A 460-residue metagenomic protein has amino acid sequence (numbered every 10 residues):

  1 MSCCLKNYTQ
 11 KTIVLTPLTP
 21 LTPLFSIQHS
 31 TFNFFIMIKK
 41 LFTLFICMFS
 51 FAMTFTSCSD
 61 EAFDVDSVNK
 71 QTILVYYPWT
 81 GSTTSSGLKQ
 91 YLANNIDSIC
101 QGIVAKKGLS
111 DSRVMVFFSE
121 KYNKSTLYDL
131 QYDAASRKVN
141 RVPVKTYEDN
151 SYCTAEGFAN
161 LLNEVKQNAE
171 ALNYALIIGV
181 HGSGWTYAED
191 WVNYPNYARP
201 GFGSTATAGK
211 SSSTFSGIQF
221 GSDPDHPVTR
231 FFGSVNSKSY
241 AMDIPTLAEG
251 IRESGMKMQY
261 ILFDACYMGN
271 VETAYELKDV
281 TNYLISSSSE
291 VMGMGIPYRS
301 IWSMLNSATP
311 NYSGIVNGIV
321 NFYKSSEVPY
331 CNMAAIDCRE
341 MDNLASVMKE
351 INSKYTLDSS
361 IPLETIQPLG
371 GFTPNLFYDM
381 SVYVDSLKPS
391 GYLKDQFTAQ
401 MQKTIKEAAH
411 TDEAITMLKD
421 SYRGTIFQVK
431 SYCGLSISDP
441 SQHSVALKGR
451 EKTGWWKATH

Functional and structural regions predicted by a protein language model:
M1, T9-T56: Sec-dependent bacterial lipoprotein signal peptides
I38, S50-V75: Bacterial Sec-dependent N-terminal signal peptides
D66, S204-H460: Terminal, contiguous helix-loop blocks that mediate binding/assembly
N69-T72, G108-V114, A169-A175, G255-Y260 (+1 more regions): Loop/turn elements at helix/coil->beta-strand transitions in domains of secreted/extracellular proteins
W79-T83, E120-K124, N150, V180-T186 (+3 more regions): Solvent-exposed loop/turn segments at secondary-structure junctions within structured extracellular/periplasmic domains
T83, N123-T126, Q131-N168: Functional beta-strand-loop-alpha-helix junction segments that form "active/interaction loops" within catalytic
L88-V104, G108-Y122: N-terminal carbohydrate-binding/catalytic regions of secreted carbohydrate-active enzymes
S119-P143, N173, I178-S234: Surface-exposed loop and adjacent secondary-structure segments within mature catalytic domains
